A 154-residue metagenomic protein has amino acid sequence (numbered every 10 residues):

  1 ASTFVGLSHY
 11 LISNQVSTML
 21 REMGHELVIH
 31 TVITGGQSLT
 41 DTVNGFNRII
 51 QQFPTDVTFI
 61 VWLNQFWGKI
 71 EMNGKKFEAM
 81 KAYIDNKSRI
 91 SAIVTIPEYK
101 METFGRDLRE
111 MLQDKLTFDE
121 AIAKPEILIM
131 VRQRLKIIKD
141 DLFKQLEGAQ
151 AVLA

Functional and structural regions predicted by a protein language model:
A1: Nucleotide-state-sensitive switch-loop elements of NTP-binding domains
F4-E98, E102-F104: Conserved catalytic-core segment of NTP-binding enzymes
I12, V16, Q51, D85-R89 (+2 more regions): Generic surface-pattern signal
N64, R109, I138: Residue-level signal for functionally critical sites in structured catalytic/ligand-binding pockets
K81-Q133: Beta-strand-loop-alpha "switch" segments that mediate conformational coupling across diverse proteins
D119-A154: C-terminal accessory extensions appended to soluble enzyme cores
